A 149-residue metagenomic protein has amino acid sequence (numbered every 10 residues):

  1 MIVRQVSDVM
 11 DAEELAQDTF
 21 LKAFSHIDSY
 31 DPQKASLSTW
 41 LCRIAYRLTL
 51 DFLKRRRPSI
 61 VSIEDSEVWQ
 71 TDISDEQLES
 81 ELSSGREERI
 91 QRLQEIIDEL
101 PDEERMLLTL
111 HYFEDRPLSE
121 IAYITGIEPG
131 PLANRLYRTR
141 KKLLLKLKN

Functional and structural regions predicted by a protein language model:
M1-D18, P129: Short, charged helix-capping/linker segments at alpha-helix termini
M1-V9, H26, C42, I97 (+1 more regions): Amphipathic, Lys/Arg- and hydrophobic-enriched alpha-helical face
R4-S7, E99, T109-R116: Short helix-capping/turn signature of helix-turn-helix
R4-S7, F20-K34, R57: Sigma70-family region 2
E14-L21, A35-R47: Structural recognition of an alpha-helix C-terminal capping motif at a helix-to-coil junction
S29, R43-I63, R86: Arg/Lys-rich amphipathic alpha helix in sigma70-family domain 2
L50, R92-Q94, E104, F113 (+1 more regions): DNA-recognition helix of helix-turn-helix
S59-R86: Internal acidic/polar
